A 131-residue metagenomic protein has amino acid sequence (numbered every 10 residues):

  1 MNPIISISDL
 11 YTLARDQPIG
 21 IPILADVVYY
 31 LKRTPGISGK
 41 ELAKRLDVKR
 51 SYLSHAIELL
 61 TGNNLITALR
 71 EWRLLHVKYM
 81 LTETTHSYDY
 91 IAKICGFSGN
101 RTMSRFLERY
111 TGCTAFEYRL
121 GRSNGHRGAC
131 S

Functional and structural regions predicted by a protein language model:
N2-D16, R105-S131: …primarily DNA-binding HTH/wHTH and HhH modules…
S6-Y11, R15-S38, I57, T61 (+3 more regions): Basic, amphipathic alpha-helical hairpins
I7, K40-A68, I94-E117: Basic/polar phosphate-binding segments, predominantly the helix-turn-helix DNA-binding elements of transcriptional
P18-P22, E41, V48, W72: A generic alpha-helix signature
L59-S98, G121-S131: Terminal helix-turn-helix DNA-binding modules in bacterial transcription factors
